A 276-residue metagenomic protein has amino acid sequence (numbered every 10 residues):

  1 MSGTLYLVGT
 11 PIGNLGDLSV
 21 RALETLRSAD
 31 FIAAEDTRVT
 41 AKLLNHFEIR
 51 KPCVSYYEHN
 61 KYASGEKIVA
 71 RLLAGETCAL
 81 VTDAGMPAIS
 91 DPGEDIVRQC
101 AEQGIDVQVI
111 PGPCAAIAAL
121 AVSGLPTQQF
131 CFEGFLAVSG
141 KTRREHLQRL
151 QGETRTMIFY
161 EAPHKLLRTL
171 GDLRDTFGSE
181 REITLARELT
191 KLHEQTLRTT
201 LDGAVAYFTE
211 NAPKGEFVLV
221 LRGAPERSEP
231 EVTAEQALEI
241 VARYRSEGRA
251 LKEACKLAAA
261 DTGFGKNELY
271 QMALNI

Functional and structural regions predicted by a protein language model:
M1-H59: Glycine-rich, flexible N-terminal cofactor/catalytic loop recognition
S2, T156, P163-I276: A contiguous loop/helix-start segment that scaffolds small-molecule binding in enzyme catalytic cores
G3-L5, A74-A79, R155-T156: Loop/turn-to-beta-strand initiation segments
T25-I32, G104-Q108, T156-M157: Short active-site oxyanion
A34, V109-G112, F159, L185: General beta-strand structural signal in soluble alpha/beta enzymes
S55-Y62, L136-S139: Conserved helicase motor
P92-E94, L251: Glycine-centered tight-turn and secondary-structure capping sites
D95-E153: Class I SAM-dependent methyltransferase SAM-binding "motif I" and its flanking Rossmann-like core
